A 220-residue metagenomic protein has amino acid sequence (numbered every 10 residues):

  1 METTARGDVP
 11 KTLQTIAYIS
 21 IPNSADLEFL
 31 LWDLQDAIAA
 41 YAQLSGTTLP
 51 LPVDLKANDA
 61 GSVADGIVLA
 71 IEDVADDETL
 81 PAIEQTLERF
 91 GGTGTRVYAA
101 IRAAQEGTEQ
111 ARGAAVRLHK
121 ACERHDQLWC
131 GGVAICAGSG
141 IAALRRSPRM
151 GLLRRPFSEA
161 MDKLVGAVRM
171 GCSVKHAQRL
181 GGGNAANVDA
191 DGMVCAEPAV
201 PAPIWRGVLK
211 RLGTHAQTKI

Functional and structural regions predicted by a protein language model:
M1, A57-D126: Helix-loop-strand module that forms the ligand-binding subsite of alpha/beta enzymes
M1-A17, D59: Short boundary motifs at domain starts and secondary-structure transition points
K11-T47: Short, charged N-terminal beta->alpha structural module
T15-Y18, Y98, C130: A structural signal for isolated positions on well-ordered beta-strands in alpha/beta enzyme cores
I38-D54, L128-V133: Short beta-strand elements in bilobed, periplasmic/extracellular small-molecule ligand-binding domains
Q110, A114-A177: Active-site/pore-lining binding-face segments in mid-to-C-terminal subdomains
P156, A160-I220: C-terminal and late-domain segments of enzyme folds
